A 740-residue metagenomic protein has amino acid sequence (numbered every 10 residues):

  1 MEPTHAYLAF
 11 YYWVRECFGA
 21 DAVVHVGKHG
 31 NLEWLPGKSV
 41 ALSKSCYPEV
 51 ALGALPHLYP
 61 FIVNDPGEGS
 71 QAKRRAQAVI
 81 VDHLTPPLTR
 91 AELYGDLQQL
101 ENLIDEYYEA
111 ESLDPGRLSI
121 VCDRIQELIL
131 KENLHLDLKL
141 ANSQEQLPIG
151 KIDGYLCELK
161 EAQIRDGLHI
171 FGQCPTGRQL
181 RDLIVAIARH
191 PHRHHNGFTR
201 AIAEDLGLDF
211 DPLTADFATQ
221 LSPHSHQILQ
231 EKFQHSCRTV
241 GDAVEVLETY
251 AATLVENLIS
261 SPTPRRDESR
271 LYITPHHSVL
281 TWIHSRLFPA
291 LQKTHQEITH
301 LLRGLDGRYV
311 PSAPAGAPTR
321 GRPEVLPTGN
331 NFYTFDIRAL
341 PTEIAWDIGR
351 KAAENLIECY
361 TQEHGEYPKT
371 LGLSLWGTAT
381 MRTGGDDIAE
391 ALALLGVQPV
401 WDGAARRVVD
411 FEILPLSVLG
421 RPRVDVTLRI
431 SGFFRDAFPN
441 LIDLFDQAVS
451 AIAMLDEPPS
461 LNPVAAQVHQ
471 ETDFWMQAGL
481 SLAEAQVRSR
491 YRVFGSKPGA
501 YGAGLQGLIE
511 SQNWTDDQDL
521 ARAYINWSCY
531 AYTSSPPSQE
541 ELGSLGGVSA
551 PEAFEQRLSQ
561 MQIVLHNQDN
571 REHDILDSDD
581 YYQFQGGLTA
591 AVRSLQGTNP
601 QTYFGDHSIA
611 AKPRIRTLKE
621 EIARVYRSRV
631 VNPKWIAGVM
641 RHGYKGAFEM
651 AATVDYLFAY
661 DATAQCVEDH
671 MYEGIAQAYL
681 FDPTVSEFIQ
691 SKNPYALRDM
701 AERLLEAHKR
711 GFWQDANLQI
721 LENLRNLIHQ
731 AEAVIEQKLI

Functional and structural regions predicted by a protein language model:
M1-I740: Ligand/cofactor-recognition surfaces for anionic moieties
